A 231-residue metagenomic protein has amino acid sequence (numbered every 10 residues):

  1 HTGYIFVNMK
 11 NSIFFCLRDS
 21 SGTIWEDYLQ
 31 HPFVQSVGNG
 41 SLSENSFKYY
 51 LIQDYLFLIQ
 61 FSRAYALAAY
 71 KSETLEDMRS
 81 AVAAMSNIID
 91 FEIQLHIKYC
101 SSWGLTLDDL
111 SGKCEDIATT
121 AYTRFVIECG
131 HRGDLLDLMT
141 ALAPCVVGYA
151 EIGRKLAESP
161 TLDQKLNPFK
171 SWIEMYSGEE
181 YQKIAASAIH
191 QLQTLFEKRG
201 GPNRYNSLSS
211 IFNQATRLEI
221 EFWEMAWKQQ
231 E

Functional and structural regions predicted by a protein language model:
Y4-N8: Short, positively charged and aromatic/hydrophobic N-terminal segments
K10-N11, V34: His/Met- and acidic-residue-enriched segments that coordinate or traffic transition-metal cofactors and support
R18-S43, F61, I189-K198: Short alpha-helical hairpin
G22-D27, S41-K71, F91, T140-A150 (+1 more regions): Alpha-helical bundle segments that constitute or directly flank the non-heme di-iron/ferroxidase center
A68-S72, G130-G133, L156-P160, L195 (+3 more regions): Secondary-structure edge/capping motif, primarily at the C-terminal ends of alpha-helices and the immediately following
M78-K183, N213, R217: Active-site-proximal alpha-helical scaffolds that flank and shape metal-associated catalytic sites
G178-F212: Long amphipathic all-alpha helical oligomerization modules
N206-E231: Acidic, carboxylate-rich catalytic segments that either coordinate divalent cations
